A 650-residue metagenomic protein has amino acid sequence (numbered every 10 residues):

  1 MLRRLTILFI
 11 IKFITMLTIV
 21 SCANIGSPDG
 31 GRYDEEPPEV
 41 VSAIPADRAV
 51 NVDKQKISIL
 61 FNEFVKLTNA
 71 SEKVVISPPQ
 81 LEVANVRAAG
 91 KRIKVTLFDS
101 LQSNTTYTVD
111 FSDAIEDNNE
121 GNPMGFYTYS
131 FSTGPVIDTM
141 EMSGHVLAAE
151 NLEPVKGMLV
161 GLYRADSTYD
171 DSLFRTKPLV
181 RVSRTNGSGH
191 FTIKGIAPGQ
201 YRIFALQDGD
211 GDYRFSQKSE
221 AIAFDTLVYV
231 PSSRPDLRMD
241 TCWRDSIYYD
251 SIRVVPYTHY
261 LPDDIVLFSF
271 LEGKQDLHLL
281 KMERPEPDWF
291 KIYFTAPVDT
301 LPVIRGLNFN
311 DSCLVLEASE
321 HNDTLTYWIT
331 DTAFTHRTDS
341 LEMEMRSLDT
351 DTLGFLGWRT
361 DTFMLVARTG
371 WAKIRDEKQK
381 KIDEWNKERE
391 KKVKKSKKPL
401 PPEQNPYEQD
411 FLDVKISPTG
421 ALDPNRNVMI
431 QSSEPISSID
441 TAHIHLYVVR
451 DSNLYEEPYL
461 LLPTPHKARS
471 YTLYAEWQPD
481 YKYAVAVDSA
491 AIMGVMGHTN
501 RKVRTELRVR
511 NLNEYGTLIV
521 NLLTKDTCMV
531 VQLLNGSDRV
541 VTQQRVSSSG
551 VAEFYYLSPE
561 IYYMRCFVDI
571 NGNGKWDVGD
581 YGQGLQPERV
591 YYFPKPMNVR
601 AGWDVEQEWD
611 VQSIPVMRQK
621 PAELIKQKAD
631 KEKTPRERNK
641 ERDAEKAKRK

Functional and structural regions predicted by a protein language model:
L2-K650: N-terminal targeting or signal-anchor segments and their processing/structural boundaries
